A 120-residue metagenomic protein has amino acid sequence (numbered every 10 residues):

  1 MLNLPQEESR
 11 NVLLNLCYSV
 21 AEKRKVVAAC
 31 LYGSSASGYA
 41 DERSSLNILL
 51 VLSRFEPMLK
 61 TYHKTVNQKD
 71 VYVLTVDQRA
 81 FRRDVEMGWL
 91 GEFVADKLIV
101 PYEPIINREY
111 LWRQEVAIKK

Functional and structural regions predicted by a protein language model:
M1-K25, A36-R43, L52-K120: Catalytic core of pol beta-like nucleotidyltransferases
V26-Y32: Short acidic amphipathic segments
C30, L49-V51: Short, conserved beta-strand segments within well-ordered enzyme catalytic domains that often line or immediately flank
S45-N47: Acidic Asp/Glu-based divalent-cation binding sites
